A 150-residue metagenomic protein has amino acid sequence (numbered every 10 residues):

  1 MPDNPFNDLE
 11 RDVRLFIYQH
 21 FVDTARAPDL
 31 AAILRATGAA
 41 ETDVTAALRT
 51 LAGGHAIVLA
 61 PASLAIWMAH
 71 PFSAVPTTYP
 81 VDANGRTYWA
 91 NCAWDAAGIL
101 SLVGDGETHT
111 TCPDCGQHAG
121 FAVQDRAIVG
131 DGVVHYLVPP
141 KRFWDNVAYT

Functional and structural regions predicted by a protein language model:
N4-E10, D29, L59-A83, D125 (+1 more regions): Short, cationic-aromatic polyanion-contact patches
Y18-V22: Short, locally clustered residues in the helix-turn-helix/winged-helix DNA-binding domain
D23-A36: Short acidic, hydrophobic short linear motifs in intrinsically disordered regions
G38-G53: Short amphipathic alpha-helical interaction segments
A83-T150: Mid-protein regulatory/catalytic core that forms ligand/cofactor-binding pockets and protein-protein interaction
